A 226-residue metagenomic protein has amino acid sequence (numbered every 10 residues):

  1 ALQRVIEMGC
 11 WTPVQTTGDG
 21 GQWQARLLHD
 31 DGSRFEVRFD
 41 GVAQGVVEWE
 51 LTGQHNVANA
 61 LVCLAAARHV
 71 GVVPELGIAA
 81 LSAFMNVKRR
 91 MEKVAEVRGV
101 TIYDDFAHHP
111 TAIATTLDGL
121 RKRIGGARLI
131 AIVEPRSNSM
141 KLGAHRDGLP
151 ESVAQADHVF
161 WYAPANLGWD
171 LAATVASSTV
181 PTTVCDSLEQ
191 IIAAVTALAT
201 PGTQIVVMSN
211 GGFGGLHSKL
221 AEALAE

Functional and structural regions predicted by a protein language model:
A1-I102, A172-P181: Acidic, Mg2+-coordinating active-site environments of NTP-dependent enzymes
L2-E7, K141, D170-A172, A194 (+1 more regions): Short glycine-/acidic-enriched loop or helix-start segments at secondary-structure transitions that form or flank
W11-T12, A156-D157, G202: Short, well-ordered alpha-helix to beta-strand connector turns
N86-R89, P110-A114, D118-V180, L188 (+2 more regions): Active-site beta-alpha connecting loops in nucleotide-dependent enzymes
M91, D105, V159, V207: Hydrophobic, well-ordered secondary-structure elements that form the walls of internal hydrophobic environments
I102-H108: Switch II (G3) loop of P-loop NTPases
I192-A199: Short amphipathic alpha-helix with an adjacent loop that forms part of the alpha/beta core around
M208-E226: Glycine/aspartate-rich loop-and-adjacent alpha/beta segment that forms the canonical ThDP
